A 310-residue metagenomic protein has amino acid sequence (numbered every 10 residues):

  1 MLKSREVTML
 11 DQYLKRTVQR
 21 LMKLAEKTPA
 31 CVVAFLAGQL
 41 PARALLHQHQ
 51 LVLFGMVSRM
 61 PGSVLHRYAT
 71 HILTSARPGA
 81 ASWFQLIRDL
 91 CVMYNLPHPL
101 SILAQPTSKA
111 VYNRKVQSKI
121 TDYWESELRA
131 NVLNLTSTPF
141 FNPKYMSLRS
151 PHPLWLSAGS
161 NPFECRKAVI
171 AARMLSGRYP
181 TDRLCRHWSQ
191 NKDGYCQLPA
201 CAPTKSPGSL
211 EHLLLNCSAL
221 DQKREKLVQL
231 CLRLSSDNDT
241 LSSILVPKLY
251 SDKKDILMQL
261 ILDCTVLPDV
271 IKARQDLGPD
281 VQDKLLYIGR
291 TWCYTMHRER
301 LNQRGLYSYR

Functional and structural regions predicted by a protein language model:
M1, T17, L213: Catalytic palm active-site di-aspartate
M1-L2, G208: Extended, well-ordered alpha-helical segments in internal regulatory regions
E6, L10-L14, A25-P180, L184 (+5 more regions): Extended C-terminal regions of large enzymes
M9-L24, G194-P203: Short, mixed-charge aromatic SLiMs
V18, M22, E26, P41 (+1 more regions): Hydrophobic/aromatic-lined pockets within catalytic cores
L21-M22, A37, C231: A broad structural signal for alpha-helix termini and local helix breaks/kinks
M22-C31, H98-I102, S236-L249: Short, surface-exposed acidic
V132-L133, T138-R310: Family-specific functional microsites
